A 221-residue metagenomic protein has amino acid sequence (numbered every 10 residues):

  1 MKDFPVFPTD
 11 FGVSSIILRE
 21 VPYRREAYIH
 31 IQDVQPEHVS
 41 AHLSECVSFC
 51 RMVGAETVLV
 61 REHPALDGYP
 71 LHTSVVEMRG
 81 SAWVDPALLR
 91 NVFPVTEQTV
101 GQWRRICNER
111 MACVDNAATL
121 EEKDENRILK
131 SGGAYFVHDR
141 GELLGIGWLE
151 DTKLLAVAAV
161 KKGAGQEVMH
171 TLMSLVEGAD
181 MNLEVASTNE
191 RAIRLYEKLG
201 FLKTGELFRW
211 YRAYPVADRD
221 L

Functional and structural regions predicted by a protein language model:
M1-V53, A112-K123: N-terminal charged segments
K2-S14, K130-G147: Conserved beta-hairpin
Y28-V39, T152-G165, V185-A186: A short, internal acetyl-CoA/4′-phosphopantetheine-binding micro-motif in the GNAT/acyltransferase core
I31-N91, L207-R212: Acyl-donor-binding surface of acyltransferase catalytic domains
P36-S48, K161-V176, I193-K198: Conserved acetyl-CoA-binding loop-helix of GNAT-fold acetyltransferases
E56-A65, K161, N182-I193, R209-D218: Conserved beta-strand-loop-alpha-helix junction that forms the acyl-donor binding cleft
H63-S74, Q166, T188-E206, V216: Conserved active-site alpha-helix within GNAT-family acetyltransferase domains
P86-A118: Short amphipathic alpha-helix that is part of the acyltransferase structural core
